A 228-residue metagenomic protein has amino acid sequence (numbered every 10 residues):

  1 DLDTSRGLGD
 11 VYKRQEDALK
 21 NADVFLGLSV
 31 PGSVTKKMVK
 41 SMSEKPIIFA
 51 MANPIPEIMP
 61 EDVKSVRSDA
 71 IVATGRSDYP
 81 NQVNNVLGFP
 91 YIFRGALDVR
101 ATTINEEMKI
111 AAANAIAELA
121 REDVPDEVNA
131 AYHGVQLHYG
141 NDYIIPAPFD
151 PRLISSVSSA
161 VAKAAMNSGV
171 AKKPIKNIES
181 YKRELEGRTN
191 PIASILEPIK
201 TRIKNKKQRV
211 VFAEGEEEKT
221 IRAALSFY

Functional and structural regions predicted by a protein language model:
D1-Y12: Single conserved hydrophobic/aromatic residue that forms the stacking wall/gate of nucleotide- or nucleobase-binding
V11, A171, I178-E179, N190-A213 (+1 more regions): Active-site loops and adjacent core secondary-structure elements that bind or stabilize anionic groups
E16-S68, R100: Long hydrophobic segments that form regular secondary structure
V30-P31, N53-I55, R76-D78, N177 (+2 more regions): Short, ordered loop/turn segments at secondary-structure junctions
V39, I221-A224: Generic hydrophobic/aromatic pocket-lining and core-packing "Φ" positions
A50-S158, A165-S168: Adenosine-phosphate binding glycine-rich loop
P151, V161, G215-K219: Gly/Ser/Thr-rich loops at beta-strand to alpha-helix junctions that form or flank small-molecule/cofactor-binding
L153-E184, Y228: Terminal amphipathic helices with adjacent charged low-complexity linkers/tails
